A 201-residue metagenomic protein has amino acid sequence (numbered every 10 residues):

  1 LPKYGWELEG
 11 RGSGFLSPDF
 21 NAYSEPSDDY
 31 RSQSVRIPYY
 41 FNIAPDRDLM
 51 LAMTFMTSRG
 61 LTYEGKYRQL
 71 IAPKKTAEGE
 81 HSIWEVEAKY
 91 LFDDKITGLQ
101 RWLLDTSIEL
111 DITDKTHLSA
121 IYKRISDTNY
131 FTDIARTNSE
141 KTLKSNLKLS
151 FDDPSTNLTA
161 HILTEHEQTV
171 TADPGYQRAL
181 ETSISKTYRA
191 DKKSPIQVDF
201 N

Functional and structural regions predicted by a protein language model:
L1-N201: Outer-membrane beta-barrel proteins and related beta-barrel translocases across Gram-negative bacteria
